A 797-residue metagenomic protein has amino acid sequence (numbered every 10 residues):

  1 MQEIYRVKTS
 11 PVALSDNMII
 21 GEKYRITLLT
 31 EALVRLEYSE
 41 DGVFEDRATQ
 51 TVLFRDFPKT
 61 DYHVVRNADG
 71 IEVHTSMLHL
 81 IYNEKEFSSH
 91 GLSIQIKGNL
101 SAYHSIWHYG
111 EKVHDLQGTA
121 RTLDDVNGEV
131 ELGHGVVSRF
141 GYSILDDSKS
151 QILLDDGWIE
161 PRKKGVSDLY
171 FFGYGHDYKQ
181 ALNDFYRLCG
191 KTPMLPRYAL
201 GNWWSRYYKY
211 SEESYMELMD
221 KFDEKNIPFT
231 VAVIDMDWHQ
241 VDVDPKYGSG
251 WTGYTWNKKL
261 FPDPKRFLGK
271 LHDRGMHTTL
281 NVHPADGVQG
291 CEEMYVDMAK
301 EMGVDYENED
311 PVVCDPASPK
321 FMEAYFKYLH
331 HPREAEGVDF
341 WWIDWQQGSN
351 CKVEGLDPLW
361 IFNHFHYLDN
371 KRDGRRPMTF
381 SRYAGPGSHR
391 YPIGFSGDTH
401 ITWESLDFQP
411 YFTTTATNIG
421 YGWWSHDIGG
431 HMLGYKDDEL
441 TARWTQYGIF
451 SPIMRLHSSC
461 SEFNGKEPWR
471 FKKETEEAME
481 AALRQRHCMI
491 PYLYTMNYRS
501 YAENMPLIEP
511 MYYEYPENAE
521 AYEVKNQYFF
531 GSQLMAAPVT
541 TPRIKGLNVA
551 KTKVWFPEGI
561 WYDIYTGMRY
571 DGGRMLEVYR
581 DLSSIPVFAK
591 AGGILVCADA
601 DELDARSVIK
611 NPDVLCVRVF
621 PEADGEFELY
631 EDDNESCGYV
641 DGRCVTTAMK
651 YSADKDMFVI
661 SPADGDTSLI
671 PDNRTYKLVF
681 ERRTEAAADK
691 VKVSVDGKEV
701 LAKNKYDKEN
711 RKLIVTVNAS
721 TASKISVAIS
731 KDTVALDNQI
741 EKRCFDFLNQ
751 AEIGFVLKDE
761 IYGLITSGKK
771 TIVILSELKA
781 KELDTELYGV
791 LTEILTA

Functional and structural regions predicted by a protein language model:
I4-Y5, L29-A68: A low-complexity, Ser/Thr/Gly/Pro-enriched, surface-exposed linker/loop concept that marks segments flanking
Y5, H63-A199, R206-Y207, E213 (+3 more regions): Catalytic and substrate-binding clefts that recognize carbohydrates or anionic sugar/phosphate headgroups
I26, V34-L36, V73-L80, M535-P538 (+1 more regions): Short, well-ordered beta-strand segments enriched in hydrophobic/aromatic residues
R47-D61, V304, Y562-L582, A688-T716: Solvent-exposed beta-strand/loop surfaces of large extracellular or lumenal domains
P193-N350, H389: Aromatic-lined carbohydrate-binding/catalytic grooves of carbohydrate-active enzymes
W203-R206, V233-I234, M276-Q289, I343-Q346 (+3 more regions): Aromatic-lined carbohydrate-recognition surfaces of secreted/lumenal glycan-active proteins
Y367, P386-G394, F408-F412, A416-H426 (+2 more regions): Catalytic core of carbohydrate-active enzymes
F529-G531, V549, A605-A797: Beta-rich accessory regions
